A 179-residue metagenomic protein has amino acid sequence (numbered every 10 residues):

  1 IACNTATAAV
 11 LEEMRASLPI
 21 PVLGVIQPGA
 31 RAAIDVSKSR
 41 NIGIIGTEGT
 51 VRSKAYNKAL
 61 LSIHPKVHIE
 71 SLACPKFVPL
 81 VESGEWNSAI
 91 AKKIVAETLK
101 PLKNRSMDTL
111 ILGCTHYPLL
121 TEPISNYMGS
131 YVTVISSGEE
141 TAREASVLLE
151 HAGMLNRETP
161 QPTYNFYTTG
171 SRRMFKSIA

Functional and structural regions predicted by a protein language model:
I1-A179: Non-catalytic structural scaffold of enzyme domains
